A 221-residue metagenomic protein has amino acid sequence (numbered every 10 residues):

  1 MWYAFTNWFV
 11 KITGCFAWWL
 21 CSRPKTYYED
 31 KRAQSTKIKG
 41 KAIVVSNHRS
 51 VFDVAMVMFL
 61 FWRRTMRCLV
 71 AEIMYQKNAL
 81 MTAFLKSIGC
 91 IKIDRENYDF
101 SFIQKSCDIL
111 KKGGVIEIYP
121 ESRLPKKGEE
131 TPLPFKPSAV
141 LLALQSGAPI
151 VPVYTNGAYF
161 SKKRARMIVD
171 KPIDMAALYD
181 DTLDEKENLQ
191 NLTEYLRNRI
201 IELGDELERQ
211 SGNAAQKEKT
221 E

Functional and structural regions predicted by a protein language model:
M1-F5, L69-E72: Compositionally biased, charge-rich terminal segments
Y3-S22, T82, K86-G89: Short hydrophobic helices that act as membrane-entry/anchoring signals
V10, Q76-L80, F160-K162: Short, glycine/polar-rich helix-capping loops at beta-to-alpha or helix-loop-helix junctions that flank or form
G14-H48: Helix-to-loop junction immediately C-terminal to a conserved catalytic motif
A17-W18, F61, L85, I109 (+1 more regions): A generic structural signal for well-ordered alpha-helical segments
S22-R23, N97-S101: Glycine-rich, highly charged phosphate/nucleotide-binding loops
T36-N97: Catalytic core of membrane glycerolipid acyltransferases/transacylases, capturing the structured, soluble-facing
I103-E221: Non-catalytic C-terminal accessory region of glycerolipid acyltransferases and related lyso-lipid remodeling enzymes
